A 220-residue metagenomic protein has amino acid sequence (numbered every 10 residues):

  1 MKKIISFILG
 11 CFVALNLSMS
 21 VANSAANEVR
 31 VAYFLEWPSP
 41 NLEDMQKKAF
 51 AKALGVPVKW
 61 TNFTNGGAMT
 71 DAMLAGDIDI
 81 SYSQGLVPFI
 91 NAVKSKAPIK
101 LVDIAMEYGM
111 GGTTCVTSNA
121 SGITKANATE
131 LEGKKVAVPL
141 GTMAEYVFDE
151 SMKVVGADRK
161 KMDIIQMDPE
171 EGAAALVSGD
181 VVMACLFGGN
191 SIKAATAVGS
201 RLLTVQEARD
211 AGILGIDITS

Functional and structural regions predicted by a protein language model:
M1-E28: Short, low-complexity disordered leader/linker segments with a strong preference for bacterial N-terminal type II
L9, G111, S121, V198 (+1 more regions): Feature targets compositionally biased, intrinsically disordered low-complexity regions with long contiguous runs
N27-D158, D163-Q166, A175, V182-G188 (+1 more regions): Short, glycine-/small- and polar/acidic-enriched structural segments that line small-molecule recognition paths
E171-S220: Pocket-lining segment of extracytoplasmic ligand-binding domains
